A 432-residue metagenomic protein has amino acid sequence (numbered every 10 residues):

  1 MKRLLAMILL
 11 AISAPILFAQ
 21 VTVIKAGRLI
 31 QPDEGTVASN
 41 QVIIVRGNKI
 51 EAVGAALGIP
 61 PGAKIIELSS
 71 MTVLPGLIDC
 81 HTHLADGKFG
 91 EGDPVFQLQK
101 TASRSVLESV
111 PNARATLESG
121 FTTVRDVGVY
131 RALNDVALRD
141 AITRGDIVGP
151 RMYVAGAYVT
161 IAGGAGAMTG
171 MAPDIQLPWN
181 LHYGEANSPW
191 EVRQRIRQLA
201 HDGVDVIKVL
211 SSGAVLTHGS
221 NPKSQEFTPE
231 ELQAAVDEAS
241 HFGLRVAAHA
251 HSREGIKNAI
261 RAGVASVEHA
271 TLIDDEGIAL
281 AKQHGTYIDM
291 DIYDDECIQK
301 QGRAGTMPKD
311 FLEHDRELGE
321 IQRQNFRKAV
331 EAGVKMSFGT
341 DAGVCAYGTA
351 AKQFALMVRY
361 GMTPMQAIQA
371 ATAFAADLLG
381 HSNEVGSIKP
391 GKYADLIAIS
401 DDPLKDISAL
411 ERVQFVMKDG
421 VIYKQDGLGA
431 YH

Functional and structural regions predicted by a protein language model:
L29, D33-L74: Histidine-rich, glycine-flanked metal-binding segment
M71-D146, A162-G166, E230, E254 (+1 more regions): Metal-associated gating/positioning segment near the N- to mid-region
L84-S105, A162-L181, V215-P229, H284-G319: Active-site gating loops and adjacent loop-to-helix segments of metal-dependent hydrolytic enzymes
K88-E91, D135, G164-A165, T217-G219 (+6 more regions): Histidine/acidic-residue-rich catalytic or RNA/ligand-binding cores of hydrolases and nuclease-related proteins
F96-Q97, H241-R245, M307-D310, R316-D402: His/Asp/Glu-enriched, well-ordered alpha-helical/loop segment that forms or immediately abuts the divalent-metal
E108-D135, V148-Y158, V204-T217, R245 (+2 more regions): Divalent metal-dependent hydrolysis catalytic cores, especially in the metallo-beta-lactamase
A137, W190-I288, R316-M336, N383: Histidine/acidic residue-rich metal-binding segments in metalloenzymes
A371-A373, D377, P390-H432: C-terminal cap of metal-dependent C-N hydrolases
